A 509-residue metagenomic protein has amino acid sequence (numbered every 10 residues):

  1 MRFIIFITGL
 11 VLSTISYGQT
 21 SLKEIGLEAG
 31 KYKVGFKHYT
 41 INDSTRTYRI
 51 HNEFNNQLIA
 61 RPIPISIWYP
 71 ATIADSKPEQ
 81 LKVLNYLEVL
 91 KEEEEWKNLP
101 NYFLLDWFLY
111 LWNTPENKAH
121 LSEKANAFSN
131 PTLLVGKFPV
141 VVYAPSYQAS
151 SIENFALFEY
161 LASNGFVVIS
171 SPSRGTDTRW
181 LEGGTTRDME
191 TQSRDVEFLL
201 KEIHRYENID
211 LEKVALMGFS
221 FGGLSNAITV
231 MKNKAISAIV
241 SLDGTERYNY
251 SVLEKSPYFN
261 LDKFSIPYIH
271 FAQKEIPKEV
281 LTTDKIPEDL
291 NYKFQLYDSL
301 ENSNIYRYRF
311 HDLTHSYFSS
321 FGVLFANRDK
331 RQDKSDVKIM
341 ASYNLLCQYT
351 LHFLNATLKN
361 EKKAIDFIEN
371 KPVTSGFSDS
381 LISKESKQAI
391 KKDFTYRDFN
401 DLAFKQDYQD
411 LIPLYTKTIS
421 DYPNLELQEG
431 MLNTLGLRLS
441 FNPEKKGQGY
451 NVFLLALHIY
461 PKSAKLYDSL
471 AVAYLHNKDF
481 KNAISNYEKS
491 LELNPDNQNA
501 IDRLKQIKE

Functional and structural regions predicted by a protein language model:
M1-S21: Bacterial Sec-dependent N-terminal signal peptides
T20-V140: Domain-level recognition of soluble alpha/beta enzyme cores, biased toward histidine phosphatases/phosphomutases
S21-G26, K31, G35, N52-F54 (+7 more regions): Alpha/beta-hydrolase-fold serine-hydrolase catalytic core, especially in secreted/extracellular enzymes
Y69, Y143-Y147, G244, Q273: Glycine-rich His-Gly loop
S122-R179, Y248-N249, K278-V280: Short substrate-entry loop that stabilizes the transition state in hydrolases
T132-V135, A238-H315: The feature captures the conserved acid-bearing segment of alpha/beta-hydrolase catalytic domains
E153, T185-L211: Alpha/beta-hydrolase active-site loop
L199-K263: Primarily recognizes the serine-hydrolase "nucleophile elbow" in alpha/beta-hydrolase and SGNH/GDSL folds
